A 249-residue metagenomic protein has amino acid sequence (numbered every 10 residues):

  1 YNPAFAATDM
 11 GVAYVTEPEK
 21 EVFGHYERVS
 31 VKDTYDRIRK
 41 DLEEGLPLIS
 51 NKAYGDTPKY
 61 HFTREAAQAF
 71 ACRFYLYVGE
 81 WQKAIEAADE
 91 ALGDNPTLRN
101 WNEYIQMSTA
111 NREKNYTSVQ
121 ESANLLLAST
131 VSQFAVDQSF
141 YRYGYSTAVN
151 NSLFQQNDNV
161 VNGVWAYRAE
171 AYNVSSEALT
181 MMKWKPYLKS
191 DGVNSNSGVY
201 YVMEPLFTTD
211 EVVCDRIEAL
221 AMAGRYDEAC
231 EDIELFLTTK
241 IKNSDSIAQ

Functional and structural regions predicted by a protein language model:
Y1-N51: Aromatic-anchored glycine-rich loop motif in surface-exposed flexible loops
K83-V213, T239-Q249: Hydrophobic-face positions in mid-chain alpha helices that act as interaction patches
